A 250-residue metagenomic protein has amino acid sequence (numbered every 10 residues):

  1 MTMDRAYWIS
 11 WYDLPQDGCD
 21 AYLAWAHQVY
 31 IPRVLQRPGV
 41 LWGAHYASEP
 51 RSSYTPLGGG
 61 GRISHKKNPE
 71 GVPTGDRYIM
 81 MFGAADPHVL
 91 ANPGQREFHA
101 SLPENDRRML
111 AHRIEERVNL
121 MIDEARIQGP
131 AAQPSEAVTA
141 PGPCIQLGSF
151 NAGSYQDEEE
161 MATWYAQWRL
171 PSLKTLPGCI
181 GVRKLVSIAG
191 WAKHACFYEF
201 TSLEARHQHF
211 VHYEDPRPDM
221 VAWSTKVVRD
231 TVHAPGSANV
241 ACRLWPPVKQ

Functional and structural regions predicted by a protein language model:
M1-Q250: Macromolecular interaction modules
